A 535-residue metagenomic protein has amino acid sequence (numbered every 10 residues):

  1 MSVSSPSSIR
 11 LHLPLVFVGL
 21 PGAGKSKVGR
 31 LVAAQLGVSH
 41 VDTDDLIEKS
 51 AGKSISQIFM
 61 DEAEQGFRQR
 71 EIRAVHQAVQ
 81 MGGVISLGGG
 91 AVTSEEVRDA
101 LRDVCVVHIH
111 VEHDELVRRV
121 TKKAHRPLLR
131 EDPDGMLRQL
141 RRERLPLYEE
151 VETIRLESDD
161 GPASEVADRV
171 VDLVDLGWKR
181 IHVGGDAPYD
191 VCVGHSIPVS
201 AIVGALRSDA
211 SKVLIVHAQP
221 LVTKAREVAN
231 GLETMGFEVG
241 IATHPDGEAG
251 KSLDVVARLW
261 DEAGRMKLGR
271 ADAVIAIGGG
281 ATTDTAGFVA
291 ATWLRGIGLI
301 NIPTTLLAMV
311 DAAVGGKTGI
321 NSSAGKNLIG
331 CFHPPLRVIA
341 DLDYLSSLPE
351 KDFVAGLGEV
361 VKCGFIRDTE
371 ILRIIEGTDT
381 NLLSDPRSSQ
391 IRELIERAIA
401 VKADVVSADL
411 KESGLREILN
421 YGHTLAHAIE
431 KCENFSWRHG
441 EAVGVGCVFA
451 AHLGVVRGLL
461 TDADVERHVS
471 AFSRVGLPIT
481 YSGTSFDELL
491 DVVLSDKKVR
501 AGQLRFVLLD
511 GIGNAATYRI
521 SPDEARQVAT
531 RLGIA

Functional and structural regions predicted by a protein language model:
S2-R10, L31, Q35, E143-H182: NTP-dependent small-molecule kinase module
K25: Conserved lysine of the Walker
D42-A100, H125-R126, D134: ATP-dependent small-molecule kinase phosphotransfer cores that center on conserved nucleotide phosphate-binding segments
Q57, D103-L147: A glycine- and Lys/Arg-enriched "phosphate-lid" helix/loop adjacent to the NTP-binding pocket of small-molecule kinases
G177-A273: ATP/NTP phosphate-donor binding region
F288-T380: A glycine/threonine-rich phosphate-anchoring loop and its flanking beta-alpha core in nucleotide/phosphate-binding
D352, G358-V361, L459-A535: C-terminal charged capping/lid subdomain of soluble metabolic enzymes
I374, T378-D487: Active-site segments that bind and position negatively charged phosphate/pyrophosphate groups
